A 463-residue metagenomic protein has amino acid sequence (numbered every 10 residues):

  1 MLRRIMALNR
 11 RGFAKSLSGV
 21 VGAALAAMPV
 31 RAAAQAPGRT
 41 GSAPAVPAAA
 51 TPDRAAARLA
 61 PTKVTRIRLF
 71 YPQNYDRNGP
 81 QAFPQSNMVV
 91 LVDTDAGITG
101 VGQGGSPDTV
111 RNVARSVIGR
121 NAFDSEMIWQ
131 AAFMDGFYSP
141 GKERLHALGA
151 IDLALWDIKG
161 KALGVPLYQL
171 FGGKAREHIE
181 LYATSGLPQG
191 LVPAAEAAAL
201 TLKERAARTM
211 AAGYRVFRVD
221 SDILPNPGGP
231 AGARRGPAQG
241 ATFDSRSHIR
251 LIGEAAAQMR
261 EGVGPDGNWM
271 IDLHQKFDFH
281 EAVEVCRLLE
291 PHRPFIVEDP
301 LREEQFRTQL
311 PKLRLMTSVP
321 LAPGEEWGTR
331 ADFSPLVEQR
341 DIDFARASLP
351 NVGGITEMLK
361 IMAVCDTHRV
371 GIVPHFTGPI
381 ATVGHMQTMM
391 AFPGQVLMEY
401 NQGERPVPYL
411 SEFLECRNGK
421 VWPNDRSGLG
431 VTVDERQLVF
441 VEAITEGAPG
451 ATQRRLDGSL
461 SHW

Functional and structural regions predicted by a protein language model:
M1-N9: N-terminal secretory signal peptides
N9-P29: N-terminal export leaders
K15, G22-A23, A57-P72, Q81-P84 (+2 more regions): Flexible C-terminal active-site loop/helix
M28-D76: C-terminal segment of N-terminal export signals and the immediately downstream linker at the start of the mature
P61, I67, D93-V165, H462: Metal- or metallocofactor-binding catalytic centers and their adjacent structured scaffolds across diverse enzyme
G97, I151, G164, D272 (+5 more regions): Conserved, mostly hydrophobic/aromatic
N112, D124-M127, R287-R293, L301-G428 (+1 more regions): Shared catalytic-loop signature of beta/alpha-barrel
H178, G186-L310: Metal-dependent enolase-superfamily TIM-barrel catalytic cores that perform enediolate-based chemistry
